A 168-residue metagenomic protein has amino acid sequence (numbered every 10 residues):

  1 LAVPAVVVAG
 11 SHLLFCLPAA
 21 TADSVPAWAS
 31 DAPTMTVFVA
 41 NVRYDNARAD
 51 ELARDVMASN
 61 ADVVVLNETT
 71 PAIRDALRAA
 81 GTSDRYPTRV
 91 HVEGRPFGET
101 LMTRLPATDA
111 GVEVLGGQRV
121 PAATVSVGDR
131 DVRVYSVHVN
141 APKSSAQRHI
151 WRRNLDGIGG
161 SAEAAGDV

Functional and structural regions predicted by a protein language model:
L1-A27: Transmembrane alpha-helices and immediately adjacent membrane-cytoplasm interface residues in multi-pass integral
S30: Nucleotide-sugar donor-binding and catalytic loop/hinge architecture of NDP-sugar-dependent glycosyltransferases
P33, V37, R43-A58, V63-V168: Soluble catalytic domains of enzymes that build or remodel membrane lipids, polysaccharides, and related
